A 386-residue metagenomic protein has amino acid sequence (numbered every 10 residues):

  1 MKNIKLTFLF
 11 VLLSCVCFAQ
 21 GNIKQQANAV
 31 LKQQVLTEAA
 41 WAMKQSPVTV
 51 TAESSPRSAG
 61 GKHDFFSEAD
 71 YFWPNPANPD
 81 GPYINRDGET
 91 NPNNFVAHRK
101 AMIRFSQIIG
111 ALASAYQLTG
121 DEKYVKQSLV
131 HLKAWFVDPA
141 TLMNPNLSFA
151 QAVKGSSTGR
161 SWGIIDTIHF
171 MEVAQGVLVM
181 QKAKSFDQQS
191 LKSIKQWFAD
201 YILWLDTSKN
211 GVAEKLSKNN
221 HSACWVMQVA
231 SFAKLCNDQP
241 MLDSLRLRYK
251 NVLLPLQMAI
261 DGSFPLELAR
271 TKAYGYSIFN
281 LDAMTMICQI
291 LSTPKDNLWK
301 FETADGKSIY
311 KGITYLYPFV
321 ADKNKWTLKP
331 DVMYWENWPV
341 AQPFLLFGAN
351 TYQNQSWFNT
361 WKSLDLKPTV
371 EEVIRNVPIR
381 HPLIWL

Functional and structural regions predicted by a protein language model:
M1-G21: Bacterial Sec-dependent N-terminal signal peptides
K5, S106-S114, K133, I168-Q175 (+2 more regions): Contiguous, well-ordered alpha-helical segments that form the cores/surfaces of helical PPI scaffolds
C15-C17, F95, C224, C236 (+1 more regions): Generic recognition of cysteine residues
A19-E214, L247-K250, S292-K295, K300-L386: Extracellular glycan-targeting catalytic surfaces
W162, D166, K218-S222, S277: Helix-start/N-cap signature of alpha-helical segments
W197-L235, Q239: Loop-centered beta-sheet repeat module
S231-T327: Long, repeat-rich segments with strong aromatic
